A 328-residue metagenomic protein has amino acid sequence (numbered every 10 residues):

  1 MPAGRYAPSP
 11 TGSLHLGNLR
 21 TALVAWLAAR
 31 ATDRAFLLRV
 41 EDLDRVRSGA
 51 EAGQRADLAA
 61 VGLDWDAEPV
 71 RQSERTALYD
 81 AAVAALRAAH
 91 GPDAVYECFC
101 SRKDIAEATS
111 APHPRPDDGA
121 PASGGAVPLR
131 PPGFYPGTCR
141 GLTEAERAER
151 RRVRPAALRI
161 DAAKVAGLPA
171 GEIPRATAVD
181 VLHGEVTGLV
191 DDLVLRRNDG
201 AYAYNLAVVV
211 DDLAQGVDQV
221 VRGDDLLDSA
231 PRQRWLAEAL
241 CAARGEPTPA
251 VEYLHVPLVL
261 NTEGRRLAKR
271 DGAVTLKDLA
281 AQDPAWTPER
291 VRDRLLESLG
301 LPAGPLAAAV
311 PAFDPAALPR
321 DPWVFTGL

Functional and structural regions predicted by a protein language model:
M1-G124, D224-T248, A308: N-terminal Rossmann-like or analogous alpha/beta NTP/dinucleotide-binding catalytic cores that position adenine
M1-S13, R34, V61, E146-R151 (+3 more regions): Non-catalytic terminal extensions that flank enzyme cores
W26, F36, L58, W65 (+4 more regions): Bulky hydrophobic/aromatic packing residues
D44-G53, N261-E263, F313-D321: Short, mixed-charge aromatic SLiMs
E51, T76, R102, P132 (+4 more regions): Alpha-helix initiation and N-capping motif
V70-V83, I105-P116, R150-I160, W286-A303: Hydrophobic transmembrane alpha-helix bundles
D104-A268, T275-A281: Active-site cores that bind ATP or allylic diphosphates and position pyrophosphate for catalysis
